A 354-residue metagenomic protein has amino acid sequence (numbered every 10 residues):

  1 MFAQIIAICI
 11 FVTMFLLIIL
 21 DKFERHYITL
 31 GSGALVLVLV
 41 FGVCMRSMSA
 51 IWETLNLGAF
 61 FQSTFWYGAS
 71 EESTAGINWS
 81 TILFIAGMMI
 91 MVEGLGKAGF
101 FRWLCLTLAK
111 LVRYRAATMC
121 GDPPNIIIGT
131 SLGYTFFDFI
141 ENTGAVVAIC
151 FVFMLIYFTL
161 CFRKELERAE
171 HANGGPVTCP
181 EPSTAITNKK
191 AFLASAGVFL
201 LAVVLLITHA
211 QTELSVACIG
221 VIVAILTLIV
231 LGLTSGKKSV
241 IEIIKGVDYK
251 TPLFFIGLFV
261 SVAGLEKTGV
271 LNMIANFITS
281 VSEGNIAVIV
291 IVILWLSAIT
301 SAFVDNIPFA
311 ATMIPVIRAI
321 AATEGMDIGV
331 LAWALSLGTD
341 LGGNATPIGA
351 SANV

Functional and structural regions predicted by a protein language model:
M1-Q4, L108-R113, P182-A194, A322: Short, amphipathic, aromatic/basic-enriched membrane-interface segments that mark the entry/exit of transmembrane
F2-I6, D21, N78, T187-K190 (+3 more regions): Membrane-interfacial loop-to-transmembrane-helix junctions in polytopic alpha-helical membrane proteins
A3-L95, F100-T107, L111, L214-E283: Hydrophobic transmembrane alpha-helices of multi-pass solute/ion transporters
I6-L17, I28-V38, I149, F153 (+6 more regions): Lipid-exposed faces of alpha-helical membrane segments in multi-pass integral membrane proteins
V36-S63, E71-A75, A116-A117, P123-G144 (+1 more regions): Membrane-interfacial helix-loop connectors
I85, E93-A98, R102, R115 (+7 more regions): Transmembrane alpha-helical segments of multi-pass membrane transport proteins and ion-pumping complexes
A98-V112, E165-T178: Flexible loop linkers connecting adjacent transmembrane helices in multi-pass alpha-helical membrane transporters
A117-C120, F137-K190, A194, L337 (+1 more regions): Juxtamembrane and boundary regions of transmembrane helices in multi-pass small-molecule transporters and channels
